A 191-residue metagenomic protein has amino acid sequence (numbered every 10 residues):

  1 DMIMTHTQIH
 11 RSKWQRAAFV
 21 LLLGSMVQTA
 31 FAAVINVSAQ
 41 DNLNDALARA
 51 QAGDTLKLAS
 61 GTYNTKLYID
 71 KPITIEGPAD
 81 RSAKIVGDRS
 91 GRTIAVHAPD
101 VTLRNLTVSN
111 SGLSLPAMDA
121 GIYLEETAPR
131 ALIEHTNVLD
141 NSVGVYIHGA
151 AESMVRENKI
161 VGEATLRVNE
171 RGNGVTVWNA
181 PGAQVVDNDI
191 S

Functional and structural regions predicted by a protein language model:
D1-K13: N-terminal secretory signal peptides that target proteins for export/translocation
A17-T29: Bacterial N-terminal signal peptides
V27-D45, S60, P78: Right-handed parallel beta-helix/beta-solenoid
N44, A48-A52, Y63-E76, K84-P129 (+2 more regions): Extracellular beta-strand-rich solenoid/capping regions of secreted or surface-exposed proteins that bind or remodel
P72, P78-S82, D100-N110, P129-D140 (+2 more regions): Right-handed parallel beta-helix
